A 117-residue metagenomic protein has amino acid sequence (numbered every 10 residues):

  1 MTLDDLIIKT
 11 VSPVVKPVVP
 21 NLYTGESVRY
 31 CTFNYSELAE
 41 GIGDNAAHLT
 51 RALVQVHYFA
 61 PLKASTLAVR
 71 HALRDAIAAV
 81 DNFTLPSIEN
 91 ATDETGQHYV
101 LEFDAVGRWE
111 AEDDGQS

Functional and structural regions predicted by a protein language model:
M1-L53, F59-S117: Long, contiguous binding/interaction regions
